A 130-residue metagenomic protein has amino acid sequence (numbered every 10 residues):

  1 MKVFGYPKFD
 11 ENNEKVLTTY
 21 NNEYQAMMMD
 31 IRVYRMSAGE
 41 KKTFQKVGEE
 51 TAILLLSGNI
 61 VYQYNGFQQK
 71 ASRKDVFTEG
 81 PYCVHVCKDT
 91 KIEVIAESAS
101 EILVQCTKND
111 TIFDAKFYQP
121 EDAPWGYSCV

Functional and structural regions predicted by a protein language model:
M1-K8, V33-R35, E101-L103: Cytosolic regulatory regions built on CNB/CRP/Popeye-like sensor folds
D10-T43, E50, S128-V130: A short glycine-rich, His/Asp/Glu-containing loop-to-beta-strand
I31-R35, A52, C83-H85, V104: Conserved hydrophobic/aromatic beta-strand scaffold that supports enzyme active sites
M36-K41, P81, C87-K91, E97-A99: Tight coil/turn sites that cap or link beta-strands
K42-V47, K74, I95: Short histidine-centered beta-strand/loop micro-motifs that create catalytic or ligand/metal-coordination sites
V47-Q68: Glycine- and acidic-residue-biased ligand/ion/polar-headgroup-sensing regions
Y64-D89: Short acidic-glycine-tyrosine-enriched beta hairpin
A99-V130: Surface-exposed beta-loop interaction hotspot
